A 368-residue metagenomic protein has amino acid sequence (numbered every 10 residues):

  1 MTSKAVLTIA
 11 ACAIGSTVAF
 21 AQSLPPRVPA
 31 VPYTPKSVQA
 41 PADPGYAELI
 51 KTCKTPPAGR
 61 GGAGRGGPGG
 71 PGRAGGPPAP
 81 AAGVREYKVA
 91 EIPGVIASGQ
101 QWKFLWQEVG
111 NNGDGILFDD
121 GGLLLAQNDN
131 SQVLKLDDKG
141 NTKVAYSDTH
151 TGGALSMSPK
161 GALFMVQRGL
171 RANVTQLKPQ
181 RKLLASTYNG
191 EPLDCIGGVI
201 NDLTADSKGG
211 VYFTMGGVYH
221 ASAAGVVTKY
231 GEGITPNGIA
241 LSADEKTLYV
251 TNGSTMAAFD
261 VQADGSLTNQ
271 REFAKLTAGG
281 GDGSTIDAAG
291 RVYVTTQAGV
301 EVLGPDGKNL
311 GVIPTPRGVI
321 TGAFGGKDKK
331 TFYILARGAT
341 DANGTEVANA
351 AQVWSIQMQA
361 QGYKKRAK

Functional and structural regions predicted by a protein language model:
M1-I9: Bacterial N-terminal signal peptides that target proteins for export
T8-T17: Bacterial N-terminal signal peptides
Q22-K368: Sequence-structural signature of mature extracellular/luminal beta-sheet repeat domains, prominently beta-propellers
